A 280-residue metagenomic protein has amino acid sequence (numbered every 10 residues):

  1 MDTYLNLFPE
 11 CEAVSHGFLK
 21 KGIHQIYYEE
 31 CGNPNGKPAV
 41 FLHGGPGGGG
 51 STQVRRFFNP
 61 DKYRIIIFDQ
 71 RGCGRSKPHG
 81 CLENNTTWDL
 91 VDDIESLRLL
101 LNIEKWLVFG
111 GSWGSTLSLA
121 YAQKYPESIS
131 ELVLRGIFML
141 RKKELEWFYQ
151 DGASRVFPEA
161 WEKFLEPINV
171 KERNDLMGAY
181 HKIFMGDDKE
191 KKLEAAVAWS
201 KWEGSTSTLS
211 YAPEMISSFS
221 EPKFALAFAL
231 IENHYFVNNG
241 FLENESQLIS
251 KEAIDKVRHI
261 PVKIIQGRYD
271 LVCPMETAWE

Functional and structural regions predicted by a protein language model:
Y4-I26, E30, E232: N-terminal cap/lid segment of alpha/beta-hydrolase-fold proteins
K20-P78: Conserved HGGG/HGGXW glycine-rich cap/lid loop of the alpha/beta-hydrolase fold
W88-L107: Conserved acidic catalytic loop of the alpha/beta-hydrolase fold
V108-G110, R135, I265: Short beta-strand immediately N-terminal to the catalytic nucleophile in serine-hydrolase-like folds
S115-P126, L132: Short glycine-enriched nucleophile-adjacent loop and the immediately C-terminal alpha-helix near the catalytic center
E127-K182: A catalytic-pocket lid/entrance helix-loop region that shapes and gates access to the active site across common
V257-R258, I264-Q266: Short beta-strand/loop motif that positions the catalytic acidic residue of the alpha/beta-hydrolase fold
L271-T277: Conserved alpha/beta-hydrolase "acid-adjacent" motif
